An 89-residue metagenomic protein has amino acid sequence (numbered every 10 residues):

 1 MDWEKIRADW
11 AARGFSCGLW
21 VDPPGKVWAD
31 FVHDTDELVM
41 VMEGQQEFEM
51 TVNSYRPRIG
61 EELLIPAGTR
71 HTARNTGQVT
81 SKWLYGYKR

Functional and structural regions predicted by a protein language model:
W3, S16-H33, A67: Conserved short histidine dyad/triad with adjacent acidic residue
R7-D9, V27-H33, R74-T76: Short histidine-centered beta-strand/loop micro-motifs that create catalytic or ligand/metal-coordination sites
P24, D34, N53, T69-R70 (+1 more regions): A generic "binding-loop/recognition-motif" signal
P24-K26, E43-Q46, R89: Short, charged/polar surface micro-motifs in flexible loops or helix N-caps
V32-E47: Short, conserved beta-strand element in jelly-roll/cupin
T51-A67: Short acidic-glycine-tyrosine-enriched beta hairpin
G68-R89: Ligand-binding loop in jelly-roll beta-barrel domains
